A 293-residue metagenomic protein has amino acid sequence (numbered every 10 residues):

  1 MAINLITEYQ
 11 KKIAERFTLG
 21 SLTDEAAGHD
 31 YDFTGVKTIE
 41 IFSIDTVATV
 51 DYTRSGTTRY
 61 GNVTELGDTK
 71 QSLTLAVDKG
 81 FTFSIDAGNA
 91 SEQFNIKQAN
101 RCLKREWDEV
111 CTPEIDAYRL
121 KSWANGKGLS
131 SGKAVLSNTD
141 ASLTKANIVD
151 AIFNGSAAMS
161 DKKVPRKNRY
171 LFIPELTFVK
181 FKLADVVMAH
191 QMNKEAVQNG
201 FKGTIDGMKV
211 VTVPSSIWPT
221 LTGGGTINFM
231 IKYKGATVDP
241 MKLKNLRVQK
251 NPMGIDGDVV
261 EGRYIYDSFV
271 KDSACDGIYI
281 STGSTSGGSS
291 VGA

Functional and structural regions predicted by a protein language model:
A2-E25, D30-Y52, Q71-A76, F94 (+2 more regions): Sequence/fold signature of self-assembling virion shell proteins
T46, Q71-K97, I152-L183: Structured, hydrophobic secondary-structure cores that serve as assembly/anchoring elements
R54-G61: Short Gly/aromatic-enriched secondary-structure transition segments
L66-A87, V110-E114, S122-K127: A glycine-rich, hydrophobic loop/mini-helix early in the fold
A90-D161, Y279-A293: Alpha-helical scaffold segments that mediate packing/assembly in large oligomeric complexes
